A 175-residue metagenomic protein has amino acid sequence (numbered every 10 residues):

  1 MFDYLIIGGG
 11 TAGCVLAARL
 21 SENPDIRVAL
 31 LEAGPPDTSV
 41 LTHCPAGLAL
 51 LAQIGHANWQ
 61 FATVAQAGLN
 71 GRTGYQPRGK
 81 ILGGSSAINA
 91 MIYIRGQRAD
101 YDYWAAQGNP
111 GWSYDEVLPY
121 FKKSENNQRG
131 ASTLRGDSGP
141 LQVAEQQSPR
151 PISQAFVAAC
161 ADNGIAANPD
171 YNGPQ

Functional and structural regions predicted by a protein language model:
M1-Q175: N-terminal redox-cofactor-binding region of secreted/periplasmic oxidoreductases
